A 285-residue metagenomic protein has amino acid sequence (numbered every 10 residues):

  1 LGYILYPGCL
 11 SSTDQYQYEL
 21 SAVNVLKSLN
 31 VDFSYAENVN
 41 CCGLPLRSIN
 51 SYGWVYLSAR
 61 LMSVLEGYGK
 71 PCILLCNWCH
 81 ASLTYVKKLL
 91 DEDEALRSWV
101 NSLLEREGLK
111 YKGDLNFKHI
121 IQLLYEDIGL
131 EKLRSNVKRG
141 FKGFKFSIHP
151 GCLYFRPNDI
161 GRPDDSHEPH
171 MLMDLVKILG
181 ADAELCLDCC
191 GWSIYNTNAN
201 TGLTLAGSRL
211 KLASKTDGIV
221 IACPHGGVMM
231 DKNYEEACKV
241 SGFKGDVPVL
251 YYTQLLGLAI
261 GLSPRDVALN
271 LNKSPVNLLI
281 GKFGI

Functional and structural regions predicted by a protein language model:
L1-I285: Iron-sulfur cluster-binding electron-transfer modules in prokaryotic oxidoreductases
